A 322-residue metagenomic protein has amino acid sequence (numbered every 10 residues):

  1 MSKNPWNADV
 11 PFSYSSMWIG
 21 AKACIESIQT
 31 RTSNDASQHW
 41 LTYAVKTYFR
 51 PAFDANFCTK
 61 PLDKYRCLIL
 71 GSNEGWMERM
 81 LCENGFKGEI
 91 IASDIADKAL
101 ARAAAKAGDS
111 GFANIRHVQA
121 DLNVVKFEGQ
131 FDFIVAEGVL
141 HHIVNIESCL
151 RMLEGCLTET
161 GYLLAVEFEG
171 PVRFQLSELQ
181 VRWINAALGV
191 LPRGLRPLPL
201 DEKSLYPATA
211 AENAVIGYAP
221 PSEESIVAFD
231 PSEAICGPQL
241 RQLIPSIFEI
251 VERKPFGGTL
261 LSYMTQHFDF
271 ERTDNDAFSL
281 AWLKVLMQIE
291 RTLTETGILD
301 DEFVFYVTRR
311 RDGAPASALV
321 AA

Functional and structural regions predicted by a protein language model:
M1-T32: N-terminal, positively charged/glycine-rich alpha-helical extensions of SAM-dependent methyltransferases
R31-D63: Conserved alpha-helix/loop element of class I SAM-dependent methyltransferases that forms part of the SAM/SAH-binding
I69, N73-N123: Class I SAM-dependent methyltransferase SAM/SAH-binding core
V135: A conserved beta-strand element that flanks and buttresses the S-adenosyl-L-methionine
E147-Y162: A short glycine-rich, Lys/Arg-flanked "PGG" loop and its adjoining helix->strand segment in the class I
L164-T209: Conserved class I S-adenosyl-L-methionine
R196-E271: Substrate-binding/catalytic lobe of Class I Rossmann-like enzymes that use SAM or dcSAM, i.e., the mid-to-C-terminal
S246-A322: C-terminal lobe and adjacent flexible extensions of AdoMet/dcAdoMet transferase-like proteins
